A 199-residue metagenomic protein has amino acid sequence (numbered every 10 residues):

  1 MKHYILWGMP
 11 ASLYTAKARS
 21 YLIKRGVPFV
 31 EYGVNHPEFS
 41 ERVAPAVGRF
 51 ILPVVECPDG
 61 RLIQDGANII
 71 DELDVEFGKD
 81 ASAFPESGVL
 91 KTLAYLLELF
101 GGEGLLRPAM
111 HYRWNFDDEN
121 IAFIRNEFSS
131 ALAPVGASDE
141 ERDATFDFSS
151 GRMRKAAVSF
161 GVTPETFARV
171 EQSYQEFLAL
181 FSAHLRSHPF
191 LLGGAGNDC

Functional and structural regions predicted by a protein language model:
M1-E140, L191: GST-like domain detector, emphasizing the conserved glutathione-binding G-site in the N-terminal thioredoxin-like
R107-C199: GST-like fold's C-terminal all-alpha helical module
